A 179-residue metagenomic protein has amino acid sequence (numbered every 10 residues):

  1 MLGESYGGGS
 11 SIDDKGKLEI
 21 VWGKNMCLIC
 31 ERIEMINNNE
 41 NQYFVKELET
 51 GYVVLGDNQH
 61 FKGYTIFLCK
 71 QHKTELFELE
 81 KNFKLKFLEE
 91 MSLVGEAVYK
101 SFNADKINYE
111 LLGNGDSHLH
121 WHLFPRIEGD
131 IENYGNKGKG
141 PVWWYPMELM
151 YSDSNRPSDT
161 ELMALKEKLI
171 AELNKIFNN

Functional and structural regions predicted by a protein language model:
L2-N179: HIT superfamily nucleotide-processing domains
